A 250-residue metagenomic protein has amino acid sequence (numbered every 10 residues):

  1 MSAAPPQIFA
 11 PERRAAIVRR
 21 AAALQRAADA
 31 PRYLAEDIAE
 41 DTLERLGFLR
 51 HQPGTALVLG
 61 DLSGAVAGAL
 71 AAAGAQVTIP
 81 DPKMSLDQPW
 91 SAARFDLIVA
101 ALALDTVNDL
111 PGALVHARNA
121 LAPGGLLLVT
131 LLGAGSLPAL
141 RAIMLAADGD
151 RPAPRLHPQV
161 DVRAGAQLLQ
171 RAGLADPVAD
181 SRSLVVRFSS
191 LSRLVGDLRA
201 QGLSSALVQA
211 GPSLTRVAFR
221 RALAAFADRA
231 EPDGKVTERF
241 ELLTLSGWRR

Functional and structural regions predicted by a protein language model:
M1-E40: N-terminal, positively charged/glycine-rich alpha-helical extensions of SAM-dependent methyltransferases
A27-P31, R182-R250: Conserved Class I S-adenosyl-L-methionine
Y33-G54, A65: Conserved alpha-helix/loop element of class I SAM-dependent methyltransferases that forms part of the SAM/SAH-binding
S63-G74: Conserved SAM-binding loop of SAM-dependent methyltransferases across substrates and taxa, primarily the Class I
D87-I98: A short acidic, Gly/Pro-enriched loop at the edge of an enzyme's catalytic core that lines a small-molecule cofactor
L102-T106: Short catalytic micro-motifs in class I SAM-dependent methyltransferases
P111-L126: A short glycine-rich, Lys/Arg-flanked "PGG" loop and its adjoining helix->strand segment in the class I
L128-L191, S204-V208, P212: Conserved catalytic/acceptor-binding region of the Class I
